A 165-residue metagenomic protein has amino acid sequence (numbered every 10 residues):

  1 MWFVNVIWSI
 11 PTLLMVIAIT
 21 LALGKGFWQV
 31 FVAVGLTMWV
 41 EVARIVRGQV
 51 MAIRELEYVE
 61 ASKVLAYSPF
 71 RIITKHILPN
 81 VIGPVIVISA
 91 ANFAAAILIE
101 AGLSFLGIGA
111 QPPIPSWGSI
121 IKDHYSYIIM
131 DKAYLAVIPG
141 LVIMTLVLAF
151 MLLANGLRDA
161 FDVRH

Functional and structural regions predicted by a protein language model:
M1-H165: Alpha-helical transmembrane segments of integral membrane proteins, especially multi-pass inner/plasma-membrane
